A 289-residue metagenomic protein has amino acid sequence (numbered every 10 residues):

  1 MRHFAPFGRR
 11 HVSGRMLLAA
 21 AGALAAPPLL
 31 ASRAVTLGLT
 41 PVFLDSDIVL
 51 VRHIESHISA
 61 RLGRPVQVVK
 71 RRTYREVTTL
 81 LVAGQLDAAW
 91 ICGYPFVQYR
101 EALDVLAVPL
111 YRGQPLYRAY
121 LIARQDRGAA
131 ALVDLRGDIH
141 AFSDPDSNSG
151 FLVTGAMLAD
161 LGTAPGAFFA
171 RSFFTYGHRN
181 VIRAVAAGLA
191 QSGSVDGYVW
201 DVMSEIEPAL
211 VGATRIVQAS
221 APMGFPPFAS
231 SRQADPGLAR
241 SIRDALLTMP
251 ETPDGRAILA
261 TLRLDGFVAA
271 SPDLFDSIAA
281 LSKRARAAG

Functional and structural regions predicted by a protein language model:
M1-H11, A20-A23: N-terminal secretory signal peptides
S32-P95: Extracytoplasmic small-molecule ligand-binding "clamshell" domains of the periplasmic binding protein/Venus flytrap
S32-T40, D45, G113-A123, P208-L246 (+1 more regions): Periplasmic-binding protein-like
L37-H57, R118-I182, A257: Bilobed "Venus flytrap"/periplasmic-binding protein-like clamshell domains and structurally analogous long
P65, F142-D160, L246-G289: Ligand-binding clefts/hinges and TM-proximal coupling segments of bilobed small-molecule sensing domains
V68-T79, G166-R183, P222-G224: Short helix-initiation/N-cap motifs at beta->coil->alpha
R75-A89, V133, H178-Y198: Short helices/loops that flank or line small-molecule/ion binding pockets
W90-A102, A159-D160, A186, Q191-G212: A ligand-binding cleft/hinge motif common to bilobed small-molecule-binding domains
